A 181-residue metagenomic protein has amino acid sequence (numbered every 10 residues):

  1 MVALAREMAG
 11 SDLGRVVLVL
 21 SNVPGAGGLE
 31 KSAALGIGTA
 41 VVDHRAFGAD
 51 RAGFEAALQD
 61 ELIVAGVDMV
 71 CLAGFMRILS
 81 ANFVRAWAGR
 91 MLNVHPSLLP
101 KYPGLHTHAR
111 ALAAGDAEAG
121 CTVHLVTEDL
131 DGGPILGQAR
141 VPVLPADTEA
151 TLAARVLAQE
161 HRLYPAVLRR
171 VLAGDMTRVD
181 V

Functional and structural regions predicted by a protein language model:
M1-V181: One-carbon transfer enzymes
